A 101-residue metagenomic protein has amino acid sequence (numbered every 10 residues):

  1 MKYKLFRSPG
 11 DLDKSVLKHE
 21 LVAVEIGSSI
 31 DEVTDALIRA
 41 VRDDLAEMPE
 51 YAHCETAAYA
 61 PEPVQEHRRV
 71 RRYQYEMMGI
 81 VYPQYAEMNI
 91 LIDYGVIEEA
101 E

Functional and structural regions predicted by a protein language model:
M1-E20: Short aromatic-glycine-(Arg/Gly/Cys) micro-motifs in beta-strand/loop hairpins
Y3-F6, V22, V33, L37 (+1 more regions): Hydrophobic beta-strand residues in large extracellular and virion-surface proteins
R7, K14, G27-S28, H53-A57: Intrinsically disordered, low-complexity segments enriched in Ser/Pro/Gly/Ala and basic residues
S15-L17, V33, L37, P49: Generic alpha-helix signal with a bias toward terminal, lower-confidence helices and secondary-structure junctions
L17-D31: A short, exposed loop/beta-hairpin motif centered on an aromatic-Gly-Thr core
S29-V33, L37, Y82-P83: Non-membrane alpha-helical secondary structure
R39-E101: Short, mixed-charge low-complexity intrinsically disordered segments
